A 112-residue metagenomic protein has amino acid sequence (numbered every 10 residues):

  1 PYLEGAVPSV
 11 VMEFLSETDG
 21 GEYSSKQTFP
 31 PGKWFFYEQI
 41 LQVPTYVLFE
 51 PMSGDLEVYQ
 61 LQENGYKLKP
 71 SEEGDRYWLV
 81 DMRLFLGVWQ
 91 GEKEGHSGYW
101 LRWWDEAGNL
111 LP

Functional and structural regions predicted by a protein language model:
P1-L41, L48-P112: C-terminal interaction segment
